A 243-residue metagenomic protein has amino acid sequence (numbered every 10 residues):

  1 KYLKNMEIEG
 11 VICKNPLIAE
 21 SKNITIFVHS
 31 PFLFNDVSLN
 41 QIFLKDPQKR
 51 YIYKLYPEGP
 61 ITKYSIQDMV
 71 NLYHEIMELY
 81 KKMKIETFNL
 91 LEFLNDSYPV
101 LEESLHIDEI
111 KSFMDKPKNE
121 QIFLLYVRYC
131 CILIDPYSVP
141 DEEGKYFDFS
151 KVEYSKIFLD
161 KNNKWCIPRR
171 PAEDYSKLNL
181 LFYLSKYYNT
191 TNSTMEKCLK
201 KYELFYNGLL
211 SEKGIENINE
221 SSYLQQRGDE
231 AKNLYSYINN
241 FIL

Functional and structural regions predicted by a protein language model:
K1-N5: Internal, well-ordered domain-core segments that constitute the primary functional module of diverse proteins
I8-L33, L91: Conserved Rossmann-fold dehydrogenase catalytic segment
G10-K14, E86, T191-M195: Short secondary-structure capping/junction motifs at helix and strand boundaries
F27-Y175: C-terminal substrate-binding/catalytic lobe of Rossmann-fold NAD(P)-dependent dehydrogenases
M77, F182-K186: Amphipathic alpha-helical segments within well-ordered protein domains
S176-F182: C-terminal catalytic subdomain
Y188-L243: C-terminal amphipathic alpha-helical interaction region
